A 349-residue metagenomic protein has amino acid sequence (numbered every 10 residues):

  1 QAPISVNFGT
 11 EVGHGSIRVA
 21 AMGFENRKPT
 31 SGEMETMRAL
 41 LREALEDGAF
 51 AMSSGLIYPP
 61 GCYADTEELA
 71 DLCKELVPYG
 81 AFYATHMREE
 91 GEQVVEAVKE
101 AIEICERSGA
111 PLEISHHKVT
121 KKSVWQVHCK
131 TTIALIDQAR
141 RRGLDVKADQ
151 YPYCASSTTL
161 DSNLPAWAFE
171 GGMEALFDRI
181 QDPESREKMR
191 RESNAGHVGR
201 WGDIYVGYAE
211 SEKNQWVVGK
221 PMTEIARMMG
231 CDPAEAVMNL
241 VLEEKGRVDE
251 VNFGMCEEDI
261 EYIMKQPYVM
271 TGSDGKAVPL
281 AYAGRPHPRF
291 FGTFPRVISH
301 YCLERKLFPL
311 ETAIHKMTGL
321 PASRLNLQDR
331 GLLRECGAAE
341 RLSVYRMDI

Functional and structural regions predicted by a protein language model:
P3, T66-T85, E106-G109: Alpha-helix-loop-beta-strand connector modules within alpha/beta enzyme cores
S5, E11-A21, R27-S31, M37-Y58 (+3 more regions): Active-site neighborhoods of metal-dependent hydrolases
L56, M87, H116-K118, Q150-P152 (+5 more regions): Active-site proximal loops enriched in glycine and acidic residues that flank catalytic Cys/His/Asp and coordinate
Y58, E75-P78, V269, H300 (+4 more regions): Conserved helix-loop functional segments at active or binding sites
G61-A64, E89-V95, K122-W125: Acidic-and-aromatic substrate-binding clefts and catalytic sites of carbohydrate-active enzymes
T66-D71, A97-E100, C129-T132: Charged helix-capping and loop-helix junction motifs
E92-V95, Q126, K130, G254 (+3 more regions): An alpha-helix initiation/capping motif
V248-G254, E258-I260, R305-H315, A322-I349: Acidic, glycine-enriched loop/beta-strand segments at the rims of small-molecule binding/catalytic pockets
